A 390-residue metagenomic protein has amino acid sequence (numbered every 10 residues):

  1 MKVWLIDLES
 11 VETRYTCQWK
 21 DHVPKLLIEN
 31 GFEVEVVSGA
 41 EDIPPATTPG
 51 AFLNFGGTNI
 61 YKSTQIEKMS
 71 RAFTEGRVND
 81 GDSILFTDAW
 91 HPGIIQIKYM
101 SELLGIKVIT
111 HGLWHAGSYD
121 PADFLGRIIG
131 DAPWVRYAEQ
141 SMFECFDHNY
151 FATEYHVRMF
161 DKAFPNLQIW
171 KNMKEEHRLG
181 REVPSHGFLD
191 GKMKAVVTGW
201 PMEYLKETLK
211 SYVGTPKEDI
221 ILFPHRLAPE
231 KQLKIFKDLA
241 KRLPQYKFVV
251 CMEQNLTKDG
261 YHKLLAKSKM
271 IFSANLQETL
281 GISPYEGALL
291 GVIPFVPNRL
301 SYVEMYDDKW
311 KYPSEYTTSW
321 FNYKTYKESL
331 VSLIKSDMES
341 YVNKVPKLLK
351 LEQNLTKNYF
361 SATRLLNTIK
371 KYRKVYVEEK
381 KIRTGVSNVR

Functional and structural regions predicted by a protein language model:
M1-Q96, N388-R390: N-terminal pre-catalytic "stem/leader" segment of glycosyltransferase-like enzymes
S83-A89, E102-F124: Active-site proximal beta-strand in glycosyltransferases
I128-N149: Membrane-proximal helix-turn-helix segments that form the acceptor-binding/catalytic region of lipid-linked
E144-K210: Donor nucleotide-sugar binding/catalytic pocket of nucleotide-sugar-dependent glycosyltransferases
K194-K231, K237-K241: Conserved donor-binding/catalytic core segment of Leloir-type glycosyltransferases
N275-L276: Aromatic "clamp/platform" in nucleotide-sugar-dependent glycosyltransferases that forms part of the donor/acceptor
I293-V296: Short hydrophobic beta-strand element within catalytic cores of glycosyltransferases and related nucleotide-activated
T317-G385: A charged, aromatic-enriched C-terminal amphipathic alpha-helix characteristic of glycosyltransferases across folds
